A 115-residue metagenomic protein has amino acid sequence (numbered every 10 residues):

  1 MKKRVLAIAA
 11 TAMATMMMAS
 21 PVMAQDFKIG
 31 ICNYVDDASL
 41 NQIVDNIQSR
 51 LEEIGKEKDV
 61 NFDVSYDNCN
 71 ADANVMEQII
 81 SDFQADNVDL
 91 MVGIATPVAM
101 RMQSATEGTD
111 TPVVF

Functional and structural regions predicted by a protein language model:
M1-A9: Bacterial N-terminal signal peptides that target proteins for export
R4-V5, A24-F115: Short hydrophobic alpha-helices and adjacent helix-cap/hinge residues
T11-A12, V22: Cleavable N-terminal signal peptides
M18-A24: Sec/Tat signal peptide C-region and signal peptidase I cleavage site
